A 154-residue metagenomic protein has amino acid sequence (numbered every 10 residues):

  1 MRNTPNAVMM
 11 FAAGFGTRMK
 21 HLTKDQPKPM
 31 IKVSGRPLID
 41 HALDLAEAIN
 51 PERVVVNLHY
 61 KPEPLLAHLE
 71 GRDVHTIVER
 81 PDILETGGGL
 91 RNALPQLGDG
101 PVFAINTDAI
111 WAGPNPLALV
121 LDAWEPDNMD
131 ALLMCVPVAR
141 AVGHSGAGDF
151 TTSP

Functional and structural regions predicted by a protein language model:
M1-M10, K32, R36-N106, A112-N115 (+2 more regions): Conserved N-terminal catalytic core of the sugar/cofactor nucleotidyltransferase
F11-M19: Conserved adenylation A10 loop of the ANL superfamily
F15, D108-A109: Active-site metal-binding loops of divalent metal-dependent hydrolases
G16, P62, A139: Feature marks short, surface-exposed loop/turn motifs that line or immediately flank catalytic pockets and channel
H21, D82, R140-A141: Short Gly/Pro-enriched turn/cap motifs at secondary-structure boundaries
K24-K28: Short alpha-helical oligomerization interface
R72-D73, A112-P154: Conserved core of the sugar-phosphate nucleotidyltransferase
